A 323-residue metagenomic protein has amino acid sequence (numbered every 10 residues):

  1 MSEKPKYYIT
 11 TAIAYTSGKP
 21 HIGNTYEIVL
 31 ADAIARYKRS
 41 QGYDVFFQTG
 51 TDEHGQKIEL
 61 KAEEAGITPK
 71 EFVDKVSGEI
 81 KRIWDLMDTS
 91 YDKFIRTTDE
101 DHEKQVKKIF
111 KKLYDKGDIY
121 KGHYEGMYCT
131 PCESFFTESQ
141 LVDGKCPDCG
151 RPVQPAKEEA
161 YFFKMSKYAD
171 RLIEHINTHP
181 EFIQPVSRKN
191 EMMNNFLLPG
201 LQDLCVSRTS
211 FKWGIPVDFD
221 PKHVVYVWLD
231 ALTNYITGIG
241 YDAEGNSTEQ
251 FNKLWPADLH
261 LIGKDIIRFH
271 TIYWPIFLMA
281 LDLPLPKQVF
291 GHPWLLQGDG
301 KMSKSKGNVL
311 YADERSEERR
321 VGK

Functional and structural regions predicted by a protein language model:
S2-T49, D101-Q105, P155-K323: Structured secondary-structure scaffolds
Y43-D44, I67, T89, D118: Short glycine/serine/threonine/alanine-rich loop segments
T51-K57: Short, charge-patterned binding micro-sites
L60-E64, K108-I109, F136-S139: Short low-complexity, flexible loop/linker segments enriched in glycine and/or proline with clustered acidic
K61-D74: A charged helix-plus-loop insertion that forms the helical arch/lid used to bind and gate nucleic-acid substrates
F72-Y128: A broadly conserved sequence feature marking short terminus-proximal activation segments in nucleic acid-centric
K116-A169, I173: Cys/His-rich short segments
